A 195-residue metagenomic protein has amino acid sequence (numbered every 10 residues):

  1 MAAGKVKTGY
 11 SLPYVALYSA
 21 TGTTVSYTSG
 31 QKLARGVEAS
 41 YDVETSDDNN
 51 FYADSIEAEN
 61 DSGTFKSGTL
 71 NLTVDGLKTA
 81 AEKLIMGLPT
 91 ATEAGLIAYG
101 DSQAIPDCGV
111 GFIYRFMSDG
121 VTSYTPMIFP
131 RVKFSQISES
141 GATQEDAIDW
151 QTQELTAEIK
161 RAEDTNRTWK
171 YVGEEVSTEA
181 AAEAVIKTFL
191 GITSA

Functional and structural regions predicted by a protein language model:
M1-Y41, A195: Polar/acidic, low-complexity leader/linker segments enriched in S/T/G and N/D
S46-S55: N-terminal "mature-chain" segments and other terminal, solvent-exposed stretches
A58-E82, D149-A162: Oligomerization/assembly interface segments of phage tail-like spikes and tubes
S62-G63, Y99-Q103, S118, G141-Q151: Exposed beta-sheet edge/beta-hairpin loop segments within beta-rich domains
V74-K78, Y114-S118, K133-Q136, I159-E163: Beta-strand elements of well-folded, non-transmembrane domains
K78-D101: Charged, amphipathic alpha-helical segments
D101-I137: Short helix-loop boundary/capping segments
V132-A195: Mixed-charge, glycine-accented linear interaction segment located at domain edges/termini
